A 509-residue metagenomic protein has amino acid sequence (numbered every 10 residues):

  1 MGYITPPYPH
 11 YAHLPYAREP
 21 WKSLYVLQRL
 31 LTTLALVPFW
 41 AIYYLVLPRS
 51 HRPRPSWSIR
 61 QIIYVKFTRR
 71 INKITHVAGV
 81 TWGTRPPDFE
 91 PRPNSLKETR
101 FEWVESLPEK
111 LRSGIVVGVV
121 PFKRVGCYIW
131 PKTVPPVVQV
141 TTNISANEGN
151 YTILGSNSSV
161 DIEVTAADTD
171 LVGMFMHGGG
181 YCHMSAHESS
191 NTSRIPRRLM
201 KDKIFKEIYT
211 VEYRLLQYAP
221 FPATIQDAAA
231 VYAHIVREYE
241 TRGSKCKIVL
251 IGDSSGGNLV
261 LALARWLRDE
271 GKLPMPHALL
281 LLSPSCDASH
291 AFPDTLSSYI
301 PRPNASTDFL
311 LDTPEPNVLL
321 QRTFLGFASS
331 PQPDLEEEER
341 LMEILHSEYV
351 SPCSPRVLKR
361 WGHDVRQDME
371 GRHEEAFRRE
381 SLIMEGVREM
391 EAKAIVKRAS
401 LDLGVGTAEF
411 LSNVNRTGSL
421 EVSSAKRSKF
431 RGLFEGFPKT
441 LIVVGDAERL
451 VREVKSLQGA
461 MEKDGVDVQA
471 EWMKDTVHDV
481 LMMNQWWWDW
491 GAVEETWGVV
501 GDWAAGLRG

Functional and structural regions predicted by a protein language model:
G2-S158: A glycine/proline-hinged amphipathic helix-loop "lid/cap" segment that gates access to hydrophobic ligand pockets
K22, N147-G149, G155, E238-E240 (+2 more regions): Alpha/beta hydrolase fold serine-hydrolase catalytic domain that processes acyl esters and thioesters
E102, Y128, Y209, Q469-E471: General small-molecule cofactor/ligand-binding pocket signal
W130, F175-G179, I251, L282 (+1 more regions): Short hydrophobic segments within beta-strands
P131-D202, H234: Short, surface-exposed "cap/lid" segments of acyl-processing enzymes
G180, R214-Q217, C286, V477: Alpha/beta-hydrolase active-site loop signature
S185-H187, N191-I195, D202, K206-K247 (+1 more regions): Catalytic nucleophile-loop/oxyanion-hole region of alpha/beta-hydrolase and closely related hydrolase-like folds
G252, G256, V260: Gly/Ala-rich beta-loop-alpha elbow adjacent to hydrolase catalytic centers
